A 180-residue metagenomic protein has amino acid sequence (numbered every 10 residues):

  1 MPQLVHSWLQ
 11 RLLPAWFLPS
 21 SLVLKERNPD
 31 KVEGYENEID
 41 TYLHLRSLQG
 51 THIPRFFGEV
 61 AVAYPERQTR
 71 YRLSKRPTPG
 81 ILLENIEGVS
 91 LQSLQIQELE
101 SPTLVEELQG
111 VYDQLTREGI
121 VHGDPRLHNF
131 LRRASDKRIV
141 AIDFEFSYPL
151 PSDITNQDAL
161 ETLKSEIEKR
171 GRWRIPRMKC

Functional and structural regions predicted by a protein language model:
M1-S21, C180: Eukaryotic intrinsically disordered, low-complexity regulatory regions enriched in Ser/Thr and Pro
P2-L4, E33-N37, G110-V111: A short linear-motif detector with a strong N-terminal bias
L9, L13, P19, R27-G34 (+3 more regions): Conserved structural core of kinase catalytic domains
L22, P54, I81, H128 (+1 more regions): Residue-level detector of short, conserved catalytic/binding motifs and their immediate flanks
E26-P29, F146-Y148: Short beta-strand-loop-alpha-helix junction that forms the active-site gateway of nucleic-acid-processing nucleases
Q97-L108, Q114-G123, H128-C180: C-lobe/activation-segment region of protein kinase-like
